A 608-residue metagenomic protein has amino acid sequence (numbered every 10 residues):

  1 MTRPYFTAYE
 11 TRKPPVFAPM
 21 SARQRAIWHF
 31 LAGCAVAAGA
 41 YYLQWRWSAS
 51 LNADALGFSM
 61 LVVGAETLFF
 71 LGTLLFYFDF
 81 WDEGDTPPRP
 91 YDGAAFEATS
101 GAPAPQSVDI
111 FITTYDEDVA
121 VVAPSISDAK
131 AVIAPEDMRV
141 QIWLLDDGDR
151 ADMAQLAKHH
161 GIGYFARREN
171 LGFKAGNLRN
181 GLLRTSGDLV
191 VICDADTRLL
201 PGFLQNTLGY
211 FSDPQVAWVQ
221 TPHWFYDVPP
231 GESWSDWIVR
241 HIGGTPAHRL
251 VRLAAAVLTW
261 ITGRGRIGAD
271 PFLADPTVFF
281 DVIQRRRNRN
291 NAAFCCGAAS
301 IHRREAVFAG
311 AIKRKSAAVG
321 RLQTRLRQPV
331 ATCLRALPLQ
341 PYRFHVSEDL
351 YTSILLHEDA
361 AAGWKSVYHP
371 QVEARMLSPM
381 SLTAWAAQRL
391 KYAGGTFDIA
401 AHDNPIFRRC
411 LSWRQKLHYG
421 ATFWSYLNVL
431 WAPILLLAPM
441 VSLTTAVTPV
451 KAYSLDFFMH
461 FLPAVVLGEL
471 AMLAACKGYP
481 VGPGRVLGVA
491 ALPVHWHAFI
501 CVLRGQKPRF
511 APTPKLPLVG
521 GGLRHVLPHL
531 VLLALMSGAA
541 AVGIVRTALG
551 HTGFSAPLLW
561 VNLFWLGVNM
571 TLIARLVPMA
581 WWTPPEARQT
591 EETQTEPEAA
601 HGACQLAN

Functional and structural regions predicted by a protein language model:
M1-E10, Q388-R408, H497-P508: Short, charged cytosolic
M1-E83: Hydrophobic transmembrane helical bundles of polytopic secretory-pathway membrane proteins
P14-L31, F111-T113, D118-V122, R408-W431 (+2 more regions): Loop-to-transmembrane boundary segments
I27-H29, L56-L61, R287, A292-C295 (+3 more regions): Membrane-entry segments of alpha-helical transmembrane domains in multi-pass membrane proteins
A37-T67, S425-R509, R524-E598, N608: Membrane-embedded multi-pass helical conduit in multi-pass membrane proteins, especially envelope-biosynthetic
L68-I406: Internal catalytic domains of large membrane-associated glycosyltransferases
P87-G101, D116, D128-K130, T197 (+3 more regions): Alpha-helical membrane-embedding segments and immediately adjacent membrane-interface amphipathic helices
L382-W385, K391-G395, I399-M459: C-terminal or late-domain output modules
